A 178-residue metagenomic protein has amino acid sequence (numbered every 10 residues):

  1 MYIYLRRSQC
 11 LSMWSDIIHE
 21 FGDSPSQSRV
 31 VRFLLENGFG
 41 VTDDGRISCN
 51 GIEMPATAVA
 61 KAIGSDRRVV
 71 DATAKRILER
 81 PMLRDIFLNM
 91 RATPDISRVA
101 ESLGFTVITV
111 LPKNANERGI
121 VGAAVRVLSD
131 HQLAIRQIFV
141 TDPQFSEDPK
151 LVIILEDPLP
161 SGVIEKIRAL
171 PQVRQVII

Functional and structural regions predicted by a protein language model:
M1-S12: Short, intrinsically disordered or compositionally biased N-terminal tails of bacterial proteins
W14-R46, R76-I178: A conserved regulatory-domain signal marking ACT and ACT-like small-molecule sensing domains and adjacent regulatory
A56: Helix-turn-helix DNA-binding elements, focusing on the entry/boundary residues of the two helices that contact DNA
V59-A60: Short alpha-helical "recognition helix" segments of helix-turn-helix
T73: Residues in the recognition helix of alpha-helical DNA-binding motifs
